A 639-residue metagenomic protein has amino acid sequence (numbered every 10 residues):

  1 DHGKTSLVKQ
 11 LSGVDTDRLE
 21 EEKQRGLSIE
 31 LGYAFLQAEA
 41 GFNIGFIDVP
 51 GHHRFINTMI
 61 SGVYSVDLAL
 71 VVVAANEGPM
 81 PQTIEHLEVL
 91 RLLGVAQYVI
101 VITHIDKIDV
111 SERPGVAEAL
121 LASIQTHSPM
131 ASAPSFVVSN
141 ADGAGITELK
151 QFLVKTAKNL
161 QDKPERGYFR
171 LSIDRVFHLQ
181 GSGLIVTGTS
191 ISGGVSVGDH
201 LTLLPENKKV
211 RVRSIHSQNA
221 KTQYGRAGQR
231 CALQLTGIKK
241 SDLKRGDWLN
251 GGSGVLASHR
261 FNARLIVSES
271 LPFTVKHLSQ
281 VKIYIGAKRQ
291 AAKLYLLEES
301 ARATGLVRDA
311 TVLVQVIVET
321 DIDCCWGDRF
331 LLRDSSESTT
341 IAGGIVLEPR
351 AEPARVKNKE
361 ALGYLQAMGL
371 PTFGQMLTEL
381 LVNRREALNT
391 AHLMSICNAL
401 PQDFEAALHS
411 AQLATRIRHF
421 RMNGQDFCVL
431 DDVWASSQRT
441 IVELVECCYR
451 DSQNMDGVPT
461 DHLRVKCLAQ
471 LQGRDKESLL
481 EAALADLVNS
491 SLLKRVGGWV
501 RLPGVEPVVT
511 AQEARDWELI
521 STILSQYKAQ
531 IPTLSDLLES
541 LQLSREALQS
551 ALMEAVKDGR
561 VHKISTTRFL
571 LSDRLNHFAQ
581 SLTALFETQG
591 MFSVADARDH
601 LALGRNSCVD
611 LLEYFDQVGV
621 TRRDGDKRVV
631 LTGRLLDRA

Functional and structural regions predicted by a protein language model:
D1, L7, G26, D48 (+13 more regions): Residue-level signature of catalytic and energy-coupling elements of molecular machines, predominantly ATP/GTP-dependent
D1-I60, V66-V71: P-loop NTPase switch module centered on the Walker A-proximal segment
S12, T16, E20, I60 (+16 more regions): Signal for well-folded cores of large energy- and translation-related assemblies
E21, R25-L27, F35-A38, I60-G62 (+15 more regions): Replace "in large, NTP-powered and nucleic-acid-processing enzymes" with "in large, NTP-powered factors and other
F42, V49-R54, V63-V116: Conserved Switch II/interswitch segment of TRAFAC-class P-loop GTPases
H52-H53, N76-M80, V95, H104-D109 (+6 more regions): Conserved nucleotide-binding/hydrolysis micro-motifs of P-loop NTPases
Q97, I108-G115, A119, I238-K563 (+2 more regions): C-terminal effector modules of nucleic-acid-centric enzymes and ribosome-associated factors
G115, A122-L271: Conserved catalytic-core segments of large NTP-driven translation/proteostasis enzymes
